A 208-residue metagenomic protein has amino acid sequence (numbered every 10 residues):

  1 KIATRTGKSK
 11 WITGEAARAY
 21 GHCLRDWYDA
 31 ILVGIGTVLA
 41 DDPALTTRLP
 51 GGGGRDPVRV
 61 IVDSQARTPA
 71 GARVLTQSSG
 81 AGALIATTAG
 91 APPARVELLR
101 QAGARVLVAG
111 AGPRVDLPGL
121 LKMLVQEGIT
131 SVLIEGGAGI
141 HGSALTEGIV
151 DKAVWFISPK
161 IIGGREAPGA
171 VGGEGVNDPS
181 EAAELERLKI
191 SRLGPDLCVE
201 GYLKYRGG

Functional and structural regions predicted by a protein language model:
K1-G208: Enzymes that bind and transform nitrogen-containing heteroaromatic metabolites
